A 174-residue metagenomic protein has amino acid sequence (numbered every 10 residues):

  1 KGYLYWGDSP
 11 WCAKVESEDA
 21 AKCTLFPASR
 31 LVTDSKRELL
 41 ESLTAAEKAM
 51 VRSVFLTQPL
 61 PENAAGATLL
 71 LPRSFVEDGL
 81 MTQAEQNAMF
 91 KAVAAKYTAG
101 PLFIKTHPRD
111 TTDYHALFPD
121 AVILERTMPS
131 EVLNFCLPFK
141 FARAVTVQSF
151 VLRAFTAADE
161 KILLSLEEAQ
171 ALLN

Functional and structural regions predicted by a protein language model:
K1-A67: A nucleotide-sugar donor-handling region in carbohydrate enzymes
Y3, K14, A21-L31, A116-P129 (+2 more regions): Active-site regions of enzymes building and remodeling cell-envelope glycoconjugates
L39, L43, P72-A84: Surface-exposed cleft-lining segments at the edges of enzyme active sites
A65-E77, T106-R109, S149, L166-E167: Short loop/turn segments at strand-loop or loop-helix junctions that form parts of catalytic or ligand-binding pockets
D78-G79, D110-A116, A169-L173: Short, charged/polar "capping" segments at the starts of alpha-helices and the immediately preceding loops
T82-K96: Well-ordered, non-membrane alpha-helical segments in soluble/globular domains
T98-R126: Catalytic donor nucleotide-activated moiety binding site of glycosyltransferases and closely related
E131-L173: A donor-sugar binding/catalytic signature common to diverse glycosyltransferases and related nucleotide-sugar
